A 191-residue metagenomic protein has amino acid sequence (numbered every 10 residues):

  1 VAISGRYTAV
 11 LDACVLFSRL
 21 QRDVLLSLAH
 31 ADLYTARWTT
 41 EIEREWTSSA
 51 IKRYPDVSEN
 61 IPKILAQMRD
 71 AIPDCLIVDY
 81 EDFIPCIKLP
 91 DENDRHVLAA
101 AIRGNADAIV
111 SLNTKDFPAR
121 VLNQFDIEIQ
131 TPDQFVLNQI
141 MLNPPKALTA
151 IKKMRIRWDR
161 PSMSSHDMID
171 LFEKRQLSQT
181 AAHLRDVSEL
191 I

Functional and structural regions predicted by a protein language model:
V1-R6, E189-I191: Intrinsically disordered, low-complexity and often Lys/Arg-enriched segments
T8, R19-R53: PIN/NYN-family metal-dependent endoribonuclease catalytic core
A9-C14: Asp-based phosphoryl-transfer active-site loop
R37-Y80, M154-Q179: PIN-domain endoribonuclease scaffold, especially VapC-family toxins
P73-A108, L142, S162, K174-I191: Active-site neighborhoods of divalent-metal-dependent phosphate/nucleic-acid chemistry enzymes
D94-E128: Acidic, metal-binding active-site segment of PIN/NYN-like and related structure-specific nucleases
K115-I191: Acidic, PIN/NYN-like endoribonuclease modules and their adjacent C-terminal/linker elements
